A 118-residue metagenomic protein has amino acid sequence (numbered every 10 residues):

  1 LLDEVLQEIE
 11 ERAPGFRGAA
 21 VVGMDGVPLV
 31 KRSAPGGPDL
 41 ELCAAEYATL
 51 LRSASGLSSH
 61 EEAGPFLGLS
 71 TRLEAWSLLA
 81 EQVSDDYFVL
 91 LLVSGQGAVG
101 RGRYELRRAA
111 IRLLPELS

Functional and structural regions predicted by a protein language model:
L1-S118: Non-catalytic interaction/Regulatory regions outside core domains
